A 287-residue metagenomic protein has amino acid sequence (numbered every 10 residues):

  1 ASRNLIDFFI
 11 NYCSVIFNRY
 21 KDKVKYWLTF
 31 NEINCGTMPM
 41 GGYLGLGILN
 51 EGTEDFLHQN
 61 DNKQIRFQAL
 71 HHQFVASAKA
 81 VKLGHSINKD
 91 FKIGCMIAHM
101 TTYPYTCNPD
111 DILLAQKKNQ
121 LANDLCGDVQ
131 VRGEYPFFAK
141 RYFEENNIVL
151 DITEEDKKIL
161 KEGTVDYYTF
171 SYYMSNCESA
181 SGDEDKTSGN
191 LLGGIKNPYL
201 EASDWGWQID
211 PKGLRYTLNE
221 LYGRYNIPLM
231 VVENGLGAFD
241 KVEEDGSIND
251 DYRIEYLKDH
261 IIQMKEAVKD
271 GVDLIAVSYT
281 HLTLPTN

Functional and structural regions predicted by a protein language model:
A1-L282: Active-site region of glycoside hydrolase catalytic domains
T283-N287: A short, hydrophobic C-terminal helix/tail in secreted or cell-surface proteins
